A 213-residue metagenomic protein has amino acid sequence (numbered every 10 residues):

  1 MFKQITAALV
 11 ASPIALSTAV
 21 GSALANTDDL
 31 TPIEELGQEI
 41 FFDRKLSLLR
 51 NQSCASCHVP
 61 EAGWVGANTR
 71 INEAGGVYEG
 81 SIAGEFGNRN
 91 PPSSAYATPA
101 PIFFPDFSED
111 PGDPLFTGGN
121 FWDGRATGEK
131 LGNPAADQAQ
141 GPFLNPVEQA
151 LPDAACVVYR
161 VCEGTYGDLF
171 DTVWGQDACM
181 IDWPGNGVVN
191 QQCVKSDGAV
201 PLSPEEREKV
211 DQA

Functional and structural regions predicted by a protein language model:
M1-L9: Bacterial N-terminal signal peptides that target proteins for export
A8-S17: Bacterial N-terminal signal peptides
G21-A213: Periplasmic c-type cytochrome electron-transfer domains
